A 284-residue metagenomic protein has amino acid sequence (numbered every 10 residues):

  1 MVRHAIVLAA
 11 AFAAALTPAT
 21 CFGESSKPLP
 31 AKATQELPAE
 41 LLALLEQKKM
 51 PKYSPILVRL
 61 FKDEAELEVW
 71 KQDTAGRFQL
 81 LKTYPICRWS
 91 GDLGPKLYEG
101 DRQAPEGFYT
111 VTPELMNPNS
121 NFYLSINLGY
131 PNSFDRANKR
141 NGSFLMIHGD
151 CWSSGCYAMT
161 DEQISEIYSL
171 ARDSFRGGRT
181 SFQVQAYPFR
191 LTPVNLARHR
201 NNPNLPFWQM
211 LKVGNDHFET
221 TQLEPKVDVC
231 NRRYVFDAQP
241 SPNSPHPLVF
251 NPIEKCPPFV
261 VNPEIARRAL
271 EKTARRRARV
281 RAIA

Functional and structural regions predicted by a protein language model:
M1-H4: Positively charged n-region of N-terminal signal peptides that target proteins for export
V7-T17: Bacterial N-terminal signal peptides
C21-G23: Boundary at the C-terminal end of the N-terminal hydrophobic targeting segment
A39-L57, E68-K71, R88-E99, E106-T112 (+3 more regions): N-terminal post-signal-peptidase region of extra-cytosolic proteins
D63, P85-G91, V184-T192: Acidic helix-start/capping segments at beta-turn-to-alpha-helix junctions
D73-W89: Short Gly/aromatic-enriched secondary-structure transition segments
G100-I265: Exported/periplasmic cell-wall-interacting domains
C256-A284: C-terminal non-catalytic accessory extensions
